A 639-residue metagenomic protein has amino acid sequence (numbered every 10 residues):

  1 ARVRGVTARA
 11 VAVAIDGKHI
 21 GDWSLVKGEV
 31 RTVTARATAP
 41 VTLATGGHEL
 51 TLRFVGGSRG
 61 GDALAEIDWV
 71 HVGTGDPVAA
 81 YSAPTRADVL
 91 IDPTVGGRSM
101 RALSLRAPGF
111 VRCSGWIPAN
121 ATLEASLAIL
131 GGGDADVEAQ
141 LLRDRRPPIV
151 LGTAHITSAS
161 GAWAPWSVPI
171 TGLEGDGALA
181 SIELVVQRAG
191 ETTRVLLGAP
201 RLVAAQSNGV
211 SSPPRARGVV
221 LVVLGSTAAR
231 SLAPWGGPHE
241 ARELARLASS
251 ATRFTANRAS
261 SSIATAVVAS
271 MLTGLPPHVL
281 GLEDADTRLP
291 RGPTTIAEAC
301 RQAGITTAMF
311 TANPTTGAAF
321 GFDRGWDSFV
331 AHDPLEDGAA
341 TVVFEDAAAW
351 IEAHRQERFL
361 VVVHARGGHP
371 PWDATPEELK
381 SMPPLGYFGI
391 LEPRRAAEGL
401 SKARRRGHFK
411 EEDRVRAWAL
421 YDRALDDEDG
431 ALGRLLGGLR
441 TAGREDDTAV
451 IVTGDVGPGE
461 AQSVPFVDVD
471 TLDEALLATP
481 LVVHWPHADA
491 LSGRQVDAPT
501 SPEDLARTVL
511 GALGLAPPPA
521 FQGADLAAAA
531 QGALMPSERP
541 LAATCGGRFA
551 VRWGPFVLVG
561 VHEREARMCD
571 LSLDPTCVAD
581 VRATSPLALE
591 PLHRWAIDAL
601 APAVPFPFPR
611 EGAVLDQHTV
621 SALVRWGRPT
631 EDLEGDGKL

Functional and structural regions predicted by a protein language model:
A1-A83: Extracytoplasmic
R4-V6, T32-T34, R106-P108, G132 (+2 more regions): Short solvent-exposed loop/turn micro-motifs enriched in small/polar/acidic residues
G17, A65-D88, D92-V95, W116-S160 (+1 more regions): Catalytic domains that recognize anionic headgroups
V26-R31, T94-F110, G131, T157-A159: Extracellular beta-rich ligand/substrate-recognition surface
A35-A37, G97-A119, A164-P169: Short beta-strands within extracellular/lumenal beta-sheet-rich domains
L50, A102-L103, R366, P540: Compositionally biased, intrinsically disordered low-complexity segments enriched in polar/proline residues
